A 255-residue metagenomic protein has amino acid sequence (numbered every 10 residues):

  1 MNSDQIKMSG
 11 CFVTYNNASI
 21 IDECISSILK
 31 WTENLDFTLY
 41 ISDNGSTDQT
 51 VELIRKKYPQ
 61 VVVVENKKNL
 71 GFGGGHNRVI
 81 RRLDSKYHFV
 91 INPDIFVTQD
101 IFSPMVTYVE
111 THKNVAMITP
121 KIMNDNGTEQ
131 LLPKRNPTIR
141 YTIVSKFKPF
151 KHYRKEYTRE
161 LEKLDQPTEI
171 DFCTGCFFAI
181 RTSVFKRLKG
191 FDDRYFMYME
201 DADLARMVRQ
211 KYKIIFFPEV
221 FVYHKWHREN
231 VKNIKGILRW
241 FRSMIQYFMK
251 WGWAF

Functional and structural regions predicted by a protein language model:
S26-D36: Short, acidic, metal-binding catalytic loop of nucleotide-sugar glycosyltransferases
S27, D43-V51, K68: A conserved acidic beta->alpha catalytic loop
Q49, G74, I95-Y108: Acidic donor-binding/catalytic loop of UDP-sugar-dependent glycosyltransferases, especially processive GT2
E65-L83: Glycine-rich, basic loop-to-helix element that forms the pyrophosphate-binding segment of sugar-nucleotide handling
H88: Short aromatic/hydrophobic "clamp" motif used to bind/position activated sugar donors
D100-L132: Conserved donor NDP-sugar-binding/catalytic core segment of glycosyltransferases
P137-I170: Short, flexible, basic/aromatic active-site loop/helix in glycosyltransferases
K163-D165, D171-F221: A short, conserved alpha-helix in the catalytic core of glycosyltransferases
